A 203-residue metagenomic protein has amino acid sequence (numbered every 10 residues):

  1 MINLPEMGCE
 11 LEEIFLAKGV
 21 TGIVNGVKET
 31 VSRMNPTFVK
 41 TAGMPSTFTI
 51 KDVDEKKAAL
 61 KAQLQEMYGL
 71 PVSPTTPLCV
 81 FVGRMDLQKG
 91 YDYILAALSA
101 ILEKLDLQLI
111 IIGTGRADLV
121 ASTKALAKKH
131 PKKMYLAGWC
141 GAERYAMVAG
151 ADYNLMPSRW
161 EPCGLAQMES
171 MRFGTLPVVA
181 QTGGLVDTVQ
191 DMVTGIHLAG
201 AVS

Functional and structural regions predicted by a protein language model:
M1-S203: Catalytic cores of carbohydrate-active enzymes across secretory and cytosolic contexts
